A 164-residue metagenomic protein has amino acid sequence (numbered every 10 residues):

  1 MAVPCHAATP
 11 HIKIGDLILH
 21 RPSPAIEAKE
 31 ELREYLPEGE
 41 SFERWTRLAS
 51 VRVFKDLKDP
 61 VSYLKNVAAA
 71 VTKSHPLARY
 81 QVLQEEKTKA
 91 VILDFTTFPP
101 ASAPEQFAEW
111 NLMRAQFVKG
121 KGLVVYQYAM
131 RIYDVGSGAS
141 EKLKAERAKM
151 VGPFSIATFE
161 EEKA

Functional and structural regions predicted by a protein language model:
A2-T9: Boundary at the C-terminal end of the N-terminal hydrophobic targeting segment
H11-I26, K73-Q84: Short secondary-structure junctions
I12, F42, F117-K119: Post-signal/leader-peptide non-cytosolic segments of secretory proteins
L17-D56: Secretory pathway targeting signatures of secreted, lumenal, and periplasmic proteins
L32, K87-F95: Short, hydrophobic/aromatic-rich segments at coil-to-beta transitions
R44-V53, A90-I92, G120-A129: Glycine-rich, often proline-containing surface loops adjacent to acidic residues and nearby aromatics that form
R47-K89: Mid-chain, structured segments of secreted extracytoplasmic proteins
F95-A164: Short, well-structured beta-strand
